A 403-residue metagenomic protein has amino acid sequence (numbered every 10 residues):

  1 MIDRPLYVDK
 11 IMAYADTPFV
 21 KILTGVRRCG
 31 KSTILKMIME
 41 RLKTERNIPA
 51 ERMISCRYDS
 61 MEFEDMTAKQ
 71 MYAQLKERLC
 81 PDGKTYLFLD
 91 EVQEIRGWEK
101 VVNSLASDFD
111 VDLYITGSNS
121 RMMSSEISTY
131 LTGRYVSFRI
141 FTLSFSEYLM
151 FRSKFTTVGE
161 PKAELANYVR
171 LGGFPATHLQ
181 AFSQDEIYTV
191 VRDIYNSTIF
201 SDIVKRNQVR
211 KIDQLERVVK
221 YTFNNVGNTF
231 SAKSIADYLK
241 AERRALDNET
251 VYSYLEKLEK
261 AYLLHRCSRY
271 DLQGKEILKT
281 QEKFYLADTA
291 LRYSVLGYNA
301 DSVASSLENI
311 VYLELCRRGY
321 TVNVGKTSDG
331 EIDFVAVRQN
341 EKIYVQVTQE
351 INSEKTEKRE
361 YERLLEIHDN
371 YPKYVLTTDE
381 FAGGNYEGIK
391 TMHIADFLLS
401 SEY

Functional and structural regions predicted by a protein language model:
I2-P18: Pre-Walker A adenine-sensing motif
L23: Hydrophobic anchor at the beta1->P-loop junction of P-loop NTPases
V26: P-loop (Walker A) phosphate-binding loop of NTP-binding proteins
K31-S32: Conserved lysine of the Walker
I54-G83: Short glycine-rich substrate-engagement loop in P-loop NTPases that contacts/grips substrate
S120, S124-T229, Y262: Interdomain motor-coupling "hinge/lid" segment immediately C-terminal to the ATP-binding subdomain of NTP-driven enzymes
S183-K342: Accessory nucleic acid-recognition modules appended to NTPase machines
G325, Q349-A395: Catalytic cores of nucleic-acid endonucleases
